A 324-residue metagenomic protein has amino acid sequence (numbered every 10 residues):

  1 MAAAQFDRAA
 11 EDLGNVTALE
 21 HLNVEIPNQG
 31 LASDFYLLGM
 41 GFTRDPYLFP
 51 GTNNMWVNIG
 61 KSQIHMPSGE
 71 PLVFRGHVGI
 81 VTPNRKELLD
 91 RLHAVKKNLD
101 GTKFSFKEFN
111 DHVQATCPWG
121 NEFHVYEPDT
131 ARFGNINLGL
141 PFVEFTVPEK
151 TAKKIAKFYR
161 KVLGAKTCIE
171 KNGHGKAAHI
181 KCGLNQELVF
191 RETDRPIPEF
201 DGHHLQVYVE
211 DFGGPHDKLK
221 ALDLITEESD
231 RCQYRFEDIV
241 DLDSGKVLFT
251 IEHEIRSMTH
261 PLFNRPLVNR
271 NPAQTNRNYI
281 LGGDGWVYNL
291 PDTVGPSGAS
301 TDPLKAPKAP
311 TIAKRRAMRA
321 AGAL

Functional and structural regions predicted by a protein language model:
A2-N15, H21, D45-L48, K86 (+5 more regions): Vicinal oxygen chelate
F6, D12-S68, F74-T82, A94: An N-terminus-focused feature that recognizes amino-terminal "leader" regions
L31-A32, E87, K154-I155, G214: Short Gly/charged-rich anion-binding patches and loops
A32-G39, G120, I155-V162, L219: Conserved active-site tyrosine of GNAT-family acetyltransferases
L72-V73, P196: Short, surface-exposed beta-strand-loop junctions and turns on beta-sheet-rich folds
A152-K154, C168: Conserved, ordered domain cores of eukaryotic regulatory proteins
G202-H203: Loop/turn-rich, solvent-exposed surfaces of beta-rich toroidal or solenoidal domains
